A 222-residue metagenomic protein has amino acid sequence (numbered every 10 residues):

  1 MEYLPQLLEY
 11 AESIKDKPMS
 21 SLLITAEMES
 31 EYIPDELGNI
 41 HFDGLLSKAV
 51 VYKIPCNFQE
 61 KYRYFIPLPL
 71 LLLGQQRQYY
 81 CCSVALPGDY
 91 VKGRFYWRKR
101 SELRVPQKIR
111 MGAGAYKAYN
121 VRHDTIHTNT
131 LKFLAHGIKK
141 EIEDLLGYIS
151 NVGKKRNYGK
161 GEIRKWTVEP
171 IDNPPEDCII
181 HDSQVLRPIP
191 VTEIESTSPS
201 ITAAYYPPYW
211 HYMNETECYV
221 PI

Functional and structural regions predicted by a protein language model:
M1-I222: RNA-interacting cores
